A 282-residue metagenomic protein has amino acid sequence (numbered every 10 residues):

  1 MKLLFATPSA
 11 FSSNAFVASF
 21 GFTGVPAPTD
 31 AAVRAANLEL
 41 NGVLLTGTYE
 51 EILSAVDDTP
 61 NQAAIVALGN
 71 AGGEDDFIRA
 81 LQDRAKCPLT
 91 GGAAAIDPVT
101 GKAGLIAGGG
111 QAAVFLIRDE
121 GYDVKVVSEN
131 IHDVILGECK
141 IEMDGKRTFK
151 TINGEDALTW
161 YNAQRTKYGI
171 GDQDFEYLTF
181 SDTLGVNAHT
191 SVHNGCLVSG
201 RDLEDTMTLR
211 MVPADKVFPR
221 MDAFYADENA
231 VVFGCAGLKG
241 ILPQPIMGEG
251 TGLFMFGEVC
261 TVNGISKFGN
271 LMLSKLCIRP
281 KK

Functional and structural regions predicted by a protein language model:
M1-K282: Hydrophobic alpha/beta core scaffold segments
